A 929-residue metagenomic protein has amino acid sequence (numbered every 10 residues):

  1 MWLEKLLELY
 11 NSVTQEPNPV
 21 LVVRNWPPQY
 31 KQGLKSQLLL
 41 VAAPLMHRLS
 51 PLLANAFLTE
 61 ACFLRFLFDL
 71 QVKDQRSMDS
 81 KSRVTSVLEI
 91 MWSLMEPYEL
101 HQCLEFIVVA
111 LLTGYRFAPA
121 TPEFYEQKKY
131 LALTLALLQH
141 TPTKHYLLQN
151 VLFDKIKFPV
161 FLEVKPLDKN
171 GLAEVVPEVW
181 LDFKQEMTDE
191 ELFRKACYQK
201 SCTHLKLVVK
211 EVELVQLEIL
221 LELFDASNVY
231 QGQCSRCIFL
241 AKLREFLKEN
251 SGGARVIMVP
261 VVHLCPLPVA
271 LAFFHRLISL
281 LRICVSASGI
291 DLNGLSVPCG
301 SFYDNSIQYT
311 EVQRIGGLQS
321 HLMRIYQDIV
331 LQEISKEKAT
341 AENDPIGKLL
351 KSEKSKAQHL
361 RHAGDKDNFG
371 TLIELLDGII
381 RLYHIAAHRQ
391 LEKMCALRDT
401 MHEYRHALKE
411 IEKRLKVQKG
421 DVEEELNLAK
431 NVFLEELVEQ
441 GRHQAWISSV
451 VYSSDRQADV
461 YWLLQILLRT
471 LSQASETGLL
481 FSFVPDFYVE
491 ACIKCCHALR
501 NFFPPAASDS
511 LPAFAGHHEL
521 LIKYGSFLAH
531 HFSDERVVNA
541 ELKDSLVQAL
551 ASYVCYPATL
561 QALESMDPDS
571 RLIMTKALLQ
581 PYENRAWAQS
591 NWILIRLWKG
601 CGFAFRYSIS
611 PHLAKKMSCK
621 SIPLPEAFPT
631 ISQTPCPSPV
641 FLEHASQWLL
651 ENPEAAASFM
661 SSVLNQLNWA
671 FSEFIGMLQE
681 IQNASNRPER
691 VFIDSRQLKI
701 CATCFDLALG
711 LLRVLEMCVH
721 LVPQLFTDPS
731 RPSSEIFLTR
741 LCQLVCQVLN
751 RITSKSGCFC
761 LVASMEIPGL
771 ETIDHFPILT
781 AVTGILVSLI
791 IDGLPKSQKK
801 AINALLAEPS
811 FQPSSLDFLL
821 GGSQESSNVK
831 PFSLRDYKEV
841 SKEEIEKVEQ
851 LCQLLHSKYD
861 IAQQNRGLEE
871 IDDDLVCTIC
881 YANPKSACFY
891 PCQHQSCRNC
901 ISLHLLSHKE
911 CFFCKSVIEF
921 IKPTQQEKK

Functional and structural regions predicted by a protein language model:
M1-I879, P884-Y890, K909, F913: Extended alpha-helical scaffold domains
C892-E910: Cys/His-coordinated zinc-finger cores
R898, F912-K929: C-terminal flanking segment of RING-like E3 ligase catalytic modules
